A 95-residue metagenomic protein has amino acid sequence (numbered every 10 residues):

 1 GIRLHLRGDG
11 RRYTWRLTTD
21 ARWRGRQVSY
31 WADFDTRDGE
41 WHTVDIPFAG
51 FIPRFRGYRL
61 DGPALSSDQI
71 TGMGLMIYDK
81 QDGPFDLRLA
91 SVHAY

Functional and structural regions predicted by a protein language model:
G1-R59, Q69, G83-R88, H93-A94: Extracellular ligand-binding interfaces
A64-G72: Eukaryote-biased detector of low-complexity, proline/serine/threonine-rich segments and adjacent exposed loops
L75-D82: Short beta-strand-plus-loop segments that form exposed binding edges in beta-rich domains
